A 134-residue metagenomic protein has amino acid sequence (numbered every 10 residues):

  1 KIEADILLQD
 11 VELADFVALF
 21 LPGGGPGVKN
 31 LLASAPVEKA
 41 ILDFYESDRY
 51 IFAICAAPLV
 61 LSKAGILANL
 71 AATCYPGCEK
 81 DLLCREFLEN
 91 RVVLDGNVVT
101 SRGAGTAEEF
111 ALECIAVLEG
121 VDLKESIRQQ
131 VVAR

Functional and structural regions predicted by a protein language model:
I2-R134: Active-site-adjacent pocket-lining segments in enzyme domains
